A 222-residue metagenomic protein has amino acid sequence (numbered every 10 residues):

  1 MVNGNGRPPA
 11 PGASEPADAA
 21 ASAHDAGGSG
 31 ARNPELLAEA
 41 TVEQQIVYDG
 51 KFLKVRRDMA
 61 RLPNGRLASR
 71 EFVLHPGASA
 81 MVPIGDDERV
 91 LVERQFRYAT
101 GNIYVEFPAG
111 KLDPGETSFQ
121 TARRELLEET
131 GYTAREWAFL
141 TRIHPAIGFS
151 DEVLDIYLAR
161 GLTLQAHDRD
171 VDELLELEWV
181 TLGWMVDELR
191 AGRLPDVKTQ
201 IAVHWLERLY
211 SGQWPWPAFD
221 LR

Functional and structural regions predicted by a protein language model:
V2-R7, G12-G27, E35-L36, R70-H75 (+2 more regions): Conserved Nudix-box catalytic region and its N-terminal flanking loop in Nudix hydrolases and closely related
V2-V42, R66, I103, I147-S150 (+2 more regions): Nudix hydrolase/Nudix homology domain
A38, F52, Y104, E136: A residue-level signal for beta-strand positions that form part of recognition/binding surfaces within mature
E39, E43-A80, D86: Acidic, metal-coordinating catalytic segment for phosphate/diphosphate chemistry, firing primarily on the Nudix
G50, A99, A146-F149: Short glycine/serine/proline-enriched coil/turn segments at secondary-structure junctions
R61, Y98, T163-L164: Active-site/binding-pocket entry motifs
A68, G77-A80, G85, K111-V197 (+1 more regions): Unchanged
